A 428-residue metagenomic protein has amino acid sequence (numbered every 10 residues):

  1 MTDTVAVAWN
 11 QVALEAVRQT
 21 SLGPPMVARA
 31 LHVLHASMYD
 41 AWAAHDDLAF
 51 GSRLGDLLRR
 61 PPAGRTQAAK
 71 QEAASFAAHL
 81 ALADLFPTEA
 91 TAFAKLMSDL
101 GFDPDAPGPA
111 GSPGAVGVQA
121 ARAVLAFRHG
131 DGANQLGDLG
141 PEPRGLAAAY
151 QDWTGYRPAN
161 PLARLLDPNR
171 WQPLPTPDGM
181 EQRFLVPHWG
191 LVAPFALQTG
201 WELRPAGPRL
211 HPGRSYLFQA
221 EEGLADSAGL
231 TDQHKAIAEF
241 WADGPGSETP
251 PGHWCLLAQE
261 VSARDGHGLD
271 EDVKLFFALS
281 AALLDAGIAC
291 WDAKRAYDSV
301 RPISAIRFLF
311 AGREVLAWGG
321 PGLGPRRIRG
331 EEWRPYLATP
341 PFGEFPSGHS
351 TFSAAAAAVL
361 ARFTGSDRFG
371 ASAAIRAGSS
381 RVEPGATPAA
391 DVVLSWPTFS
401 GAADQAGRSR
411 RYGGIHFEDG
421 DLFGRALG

Functional and structural regions predicted by a protein language model:
M1-G428: Acidic/polar surface patches and capping/hinge elements
